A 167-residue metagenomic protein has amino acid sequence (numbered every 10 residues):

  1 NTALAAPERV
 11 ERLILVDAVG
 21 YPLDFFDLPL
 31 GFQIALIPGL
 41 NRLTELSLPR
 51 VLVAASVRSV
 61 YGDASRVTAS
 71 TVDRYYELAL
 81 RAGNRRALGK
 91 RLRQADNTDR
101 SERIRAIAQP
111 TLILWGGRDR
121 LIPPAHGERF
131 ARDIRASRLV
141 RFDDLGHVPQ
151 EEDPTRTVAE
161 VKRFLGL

Functional and structural regions predicted by a protein language model:
N1: Glycine-rich nucleophile elbow surrounding the catalytic serine of serine-hydrolase chemistry
L4, E11-R42: Flexible "cap/lid" loop of the alpha/beta hydrolase fold
P7-E8, A108-Q109, A136, L167: Active-site acidic short loop of glycosyltransferases
F26-L28, E45-A106: Conserved alpha/beta-hydrolase catalytic His-Asp/Glu region
T71, Q109, P123-R132: Short alpha-helix in the alpha/beta-hydrolase fold that links the catalytic acid
R81, P123, Q150-P154: Amphipathic alpha-helical segment in the mid-to-C-terminal domain of diverse UDP/GDP-sugar glycosyltransferases
I107, I113-W115, D119: Short beta-strand/loop motif that positions the catalytic acidic residue of the alpha/beta-hydrolase fold
A136-L167: Catalytic active-site module of serine/aspartate enzymes centered on a nucleophile-bearing elbow/loop
